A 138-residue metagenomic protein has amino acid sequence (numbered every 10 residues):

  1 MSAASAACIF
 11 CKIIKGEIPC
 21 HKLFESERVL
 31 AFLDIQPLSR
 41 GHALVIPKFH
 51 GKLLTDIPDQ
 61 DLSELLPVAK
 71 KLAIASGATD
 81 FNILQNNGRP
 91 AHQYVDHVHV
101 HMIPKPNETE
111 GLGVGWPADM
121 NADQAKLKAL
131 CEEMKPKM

Functional and structural regions predicted by a protein language model:
M1-M138: HIT superfamily nucleotide-processing domains
